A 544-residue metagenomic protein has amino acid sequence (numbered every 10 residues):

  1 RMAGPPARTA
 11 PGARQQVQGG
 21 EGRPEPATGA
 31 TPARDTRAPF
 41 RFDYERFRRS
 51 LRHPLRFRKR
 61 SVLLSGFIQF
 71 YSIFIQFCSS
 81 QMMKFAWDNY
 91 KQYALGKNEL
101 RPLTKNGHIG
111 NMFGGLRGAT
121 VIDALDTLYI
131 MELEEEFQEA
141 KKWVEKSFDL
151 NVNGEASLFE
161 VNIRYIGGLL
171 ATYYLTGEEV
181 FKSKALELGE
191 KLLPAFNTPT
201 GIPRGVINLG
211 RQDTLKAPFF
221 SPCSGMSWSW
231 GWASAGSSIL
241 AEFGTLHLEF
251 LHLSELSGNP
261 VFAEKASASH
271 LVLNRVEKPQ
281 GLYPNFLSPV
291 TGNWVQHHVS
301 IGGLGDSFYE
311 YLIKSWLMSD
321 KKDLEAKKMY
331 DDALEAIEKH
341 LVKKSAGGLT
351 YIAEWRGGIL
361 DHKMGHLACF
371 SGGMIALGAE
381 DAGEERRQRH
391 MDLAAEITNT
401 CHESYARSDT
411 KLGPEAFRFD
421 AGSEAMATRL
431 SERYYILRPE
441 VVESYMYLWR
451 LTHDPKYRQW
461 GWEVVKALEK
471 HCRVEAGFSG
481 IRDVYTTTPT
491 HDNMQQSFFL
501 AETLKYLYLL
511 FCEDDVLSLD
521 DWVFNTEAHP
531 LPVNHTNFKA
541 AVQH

Functional and structural regions predicted by a protein language model:
R1-H544: Glycan-recognition and catalytic cores of secretory/periplasmic carbohydrate-active enzymes
